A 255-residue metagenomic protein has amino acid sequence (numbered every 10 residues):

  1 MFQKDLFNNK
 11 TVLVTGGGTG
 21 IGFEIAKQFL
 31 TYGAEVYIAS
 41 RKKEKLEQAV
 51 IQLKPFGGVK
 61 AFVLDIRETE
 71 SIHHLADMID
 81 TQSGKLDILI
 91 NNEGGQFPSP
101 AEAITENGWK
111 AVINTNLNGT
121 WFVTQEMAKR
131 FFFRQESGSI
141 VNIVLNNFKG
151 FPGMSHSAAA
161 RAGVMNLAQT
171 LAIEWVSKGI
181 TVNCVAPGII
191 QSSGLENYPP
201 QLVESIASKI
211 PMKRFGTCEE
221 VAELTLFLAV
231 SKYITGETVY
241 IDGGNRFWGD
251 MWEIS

Functional and structural regions predicted by a protein language model:
K10, G58, K85-L86, P100 (+3 more regions): Active-site loop of short-chain dehydrogenase/reductase
G18-G20: Conserved glycine-rich cofactor-binding loop
F29, K85, M165-A168, A172-Q191 (+1 more regions): Conserved Rossmann-fold SDR core element
N92-F97, G244: Conserved NAD(P)H cofactor-binding loop of Rossmann-fold oxidoreductase domains
P100-A101, T105-I113, L195, I206: Substrate-binding pocket helix/loop in short-chain dehydrogenase/reductase
V141-G163, A168-S177: Catalytic loop of short-chain dehydrogenase/reductase
R214-I241, R246-F247: C-terminal substrate-recognition "lid" of short-chain dehydrogenase/reductases
